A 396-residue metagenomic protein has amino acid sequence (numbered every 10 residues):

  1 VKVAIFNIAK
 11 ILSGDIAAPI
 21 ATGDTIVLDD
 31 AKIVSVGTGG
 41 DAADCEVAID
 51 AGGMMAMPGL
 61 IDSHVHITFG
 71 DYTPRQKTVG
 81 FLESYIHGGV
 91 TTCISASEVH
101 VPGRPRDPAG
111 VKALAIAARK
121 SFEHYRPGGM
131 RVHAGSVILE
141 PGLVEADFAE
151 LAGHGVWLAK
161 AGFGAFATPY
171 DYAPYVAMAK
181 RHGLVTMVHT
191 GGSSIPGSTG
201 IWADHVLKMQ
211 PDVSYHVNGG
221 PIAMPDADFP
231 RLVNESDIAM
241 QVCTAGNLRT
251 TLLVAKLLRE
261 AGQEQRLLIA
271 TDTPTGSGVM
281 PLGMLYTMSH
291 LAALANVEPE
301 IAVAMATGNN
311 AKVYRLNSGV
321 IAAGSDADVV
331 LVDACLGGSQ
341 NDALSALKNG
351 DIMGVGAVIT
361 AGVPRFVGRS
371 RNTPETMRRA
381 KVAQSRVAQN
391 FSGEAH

Functional and structural regions predicted by a protein language model:
V1-A43: N-terminal metal-binding scaffold of metallo-dependent hydrolase/deaminase domains
I8, A31, G53, H64 (+8 more regions): Divalent metal-coordination and catalytic microenvironments
A42, A51-I116: Metal-associated gating/positioning segment near the N- to mid-region
P74-L82, E140-L151, P196-H205: Short, acidic/polar
F81-G110, F122-L139, G153-F166, G183-M187 (+2 more regions): Divalent metal-dependent hydrolysis catalytic cores, especially in the metallo-beta-lactamase
V156-G278, A295: Active-site core of metal-dependent hydrolases
K256-A334: His/Asp/Glu-enriched, well-ordered alpha-helical/loop segment that forms or immediately abuts the divalent-metal
A327-R379: C-terminal cap of metal-dependent C-N hydrolases
